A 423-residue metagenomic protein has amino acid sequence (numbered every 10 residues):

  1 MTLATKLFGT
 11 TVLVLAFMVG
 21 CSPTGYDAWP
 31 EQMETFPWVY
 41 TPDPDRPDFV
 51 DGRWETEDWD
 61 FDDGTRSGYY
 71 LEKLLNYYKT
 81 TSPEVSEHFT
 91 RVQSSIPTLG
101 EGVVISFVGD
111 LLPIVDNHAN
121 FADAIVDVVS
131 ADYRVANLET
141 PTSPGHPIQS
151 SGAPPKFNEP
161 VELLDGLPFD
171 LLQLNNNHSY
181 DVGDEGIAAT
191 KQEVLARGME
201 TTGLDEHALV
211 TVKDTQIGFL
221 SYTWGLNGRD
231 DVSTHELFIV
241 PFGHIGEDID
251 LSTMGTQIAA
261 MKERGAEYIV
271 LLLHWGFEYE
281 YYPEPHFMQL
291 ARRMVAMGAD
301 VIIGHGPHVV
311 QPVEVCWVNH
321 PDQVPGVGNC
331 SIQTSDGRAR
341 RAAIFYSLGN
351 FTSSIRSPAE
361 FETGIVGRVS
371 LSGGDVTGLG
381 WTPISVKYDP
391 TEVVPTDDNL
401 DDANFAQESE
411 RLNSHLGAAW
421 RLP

Functional and structural regions predicted by a protein language model:
G25-G102, M261, T334-D336, R356-P423: A short C-terminal boundary segment appended to hydrolase-like catalytic domains
Y26-N175, D181-G183, T190: N-terminal catalytic scaffold of extracellular/periplasmic and nuclease hydrolases that process anionic headgroups
F107-D110, Y133-E139, L167-N177, E200-D205 (+3 more regions): Active-site neighborhood of phospho(di)ester-bond hydrolases with catalytic His/Asp-centered motifs
I114-D116, T142-G145, N177-K191, G203-L204 (+5 more regions): Active-site environment of divalent metal-dependent phosphoester hydrolases
A119-A122, K213-I269, N399-D402: Binuclear metal-dependent hydrolase catalytic cores centered on His/Asp/Glu-rich metal-binding motifs
Y133-P144, N176, Q257-Y282: Short acidic, glycine-rich surface-loop motifs adjacent to enzyme active sites
G145-G166, E267-D300: Active-site-proximal segments of metal-dependent phosphoesterases and phosphodiesterases across multiple
F169-L171, P283-I365: Conserved beta-sheet core of the metallophosphoesterase superfamily
